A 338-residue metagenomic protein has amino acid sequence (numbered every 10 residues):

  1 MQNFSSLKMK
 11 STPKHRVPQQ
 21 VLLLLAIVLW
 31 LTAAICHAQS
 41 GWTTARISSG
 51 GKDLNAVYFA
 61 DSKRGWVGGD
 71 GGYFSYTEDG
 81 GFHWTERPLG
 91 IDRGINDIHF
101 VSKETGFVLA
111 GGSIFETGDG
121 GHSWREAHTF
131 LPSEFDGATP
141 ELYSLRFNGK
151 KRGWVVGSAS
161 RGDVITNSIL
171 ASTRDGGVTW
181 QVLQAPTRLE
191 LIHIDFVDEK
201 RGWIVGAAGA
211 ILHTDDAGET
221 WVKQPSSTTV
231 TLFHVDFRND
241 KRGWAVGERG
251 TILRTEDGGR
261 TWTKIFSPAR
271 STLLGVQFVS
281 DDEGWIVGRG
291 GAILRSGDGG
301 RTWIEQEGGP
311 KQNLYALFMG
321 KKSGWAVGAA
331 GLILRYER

Functional and structural regions predicted by a protein language model:
M1-V17: N-terminal secretory signal peptides that target proteins for export/translocation
K14, P18-Q19, C36, I98: Intrinsically disordered, low-complexity cationic segments
L22-A33: Bacterial N-terminal signal peptides
H37-R338: Residue-level hotspots at or immediately adjacent to binding/recognition sites across diverse folds
